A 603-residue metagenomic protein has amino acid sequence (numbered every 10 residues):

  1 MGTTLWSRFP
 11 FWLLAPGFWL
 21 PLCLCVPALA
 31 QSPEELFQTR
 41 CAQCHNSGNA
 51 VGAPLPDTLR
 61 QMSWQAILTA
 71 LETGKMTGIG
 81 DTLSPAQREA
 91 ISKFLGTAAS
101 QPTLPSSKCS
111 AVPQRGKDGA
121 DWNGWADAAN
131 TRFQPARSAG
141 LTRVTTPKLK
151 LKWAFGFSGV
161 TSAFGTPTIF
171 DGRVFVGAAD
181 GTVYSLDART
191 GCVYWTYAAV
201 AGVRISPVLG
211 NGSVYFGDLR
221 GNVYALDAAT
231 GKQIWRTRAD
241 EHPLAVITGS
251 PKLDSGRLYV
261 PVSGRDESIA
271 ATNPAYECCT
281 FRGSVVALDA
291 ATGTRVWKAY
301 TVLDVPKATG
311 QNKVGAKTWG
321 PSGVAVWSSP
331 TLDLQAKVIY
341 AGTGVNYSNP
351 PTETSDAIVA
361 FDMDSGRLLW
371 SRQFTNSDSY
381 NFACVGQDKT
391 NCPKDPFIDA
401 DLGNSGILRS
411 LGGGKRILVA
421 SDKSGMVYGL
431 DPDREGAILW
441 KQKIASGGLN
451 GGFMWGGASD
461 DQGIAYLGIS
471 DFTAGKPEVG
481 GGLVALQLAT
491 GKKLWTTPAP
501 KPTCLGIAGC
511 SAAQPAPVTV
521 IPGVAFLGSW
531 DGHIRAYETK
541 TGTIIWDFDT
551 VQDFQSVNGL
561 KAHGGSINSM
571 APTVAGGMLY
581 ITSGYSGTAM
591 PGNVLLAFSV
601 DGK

Functional and structural regions predicted by a protein language model:
P10-P27: Bacterial N-terminal signal peptides
C25-L36, S110: Electrostatic cytochrome c docking/interface patches
Q31-S47: Sequence/structural segment immediately N-terminal to covalent heme-attachment motifs in c-type and related
Q43, V51-A99, V338, M578: Extracytoplasmic electron-transfer domains, predominantly the class I c-type cytochrome c fold
K108-K152, T301, P306: Blade/loop signatures of beta-propeller domains
G119-D127, V160-Y184, V200-V223, V246-E277 (+7 more regions): Repeat-blade elements of multi-bladed beta-propeller folds
F155-F157, R238-E241, V296-G320, L368-F397 (+3 more regions): Surface-exposed loop and turn segments in beta-propeller and other repeat-based domains that flank or scaffold
D227, F281-G293, T354-R367, G480-G491 (+1 more regions): Beta-propeller blade signature
